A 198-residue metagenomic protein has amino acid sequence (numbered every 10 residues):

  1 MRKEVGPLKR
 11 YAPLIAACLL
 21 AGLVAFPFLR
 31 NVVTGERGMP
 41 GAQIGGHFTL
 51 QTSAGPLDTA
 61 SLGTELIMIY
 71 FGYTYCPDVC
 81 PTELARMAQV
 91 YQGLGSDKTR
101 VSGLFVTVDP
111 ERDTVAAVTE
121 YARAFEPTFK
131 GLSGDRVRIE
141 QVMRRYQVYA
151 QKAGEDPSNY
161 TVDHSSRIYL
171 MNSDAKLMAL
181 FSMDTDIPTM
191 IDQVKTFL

Functional and structural regions predicted by a protein language model:
M1-T49: N-terminal targeting signals for export/organelle localization
Q43-I44, E65-L66, D163-S165: Short, small/polar residue-rich loop motifs at catalytic or cofactor-binding pockets
F48-I67, Y91-L94: A short beta-strand-turn-helix
A60-E83, M87: Short active-site neighborhood of thiol/selenol oxidoreductases, capturing the structured segment around
M68-I69, G103, I168: Hydrophobic beta-strand anchors of alpha/beta hydrolase catalytic cores
L84-V142: Structural microenvironment flanking redox-active thiols in thiol-disulfide oxidoreductases
R138-Q193: Thiol/disulfide oxidoreductase modules built on the thioredoxin-like
F197-L198: Short, hydrophobic alpha-helical segments
